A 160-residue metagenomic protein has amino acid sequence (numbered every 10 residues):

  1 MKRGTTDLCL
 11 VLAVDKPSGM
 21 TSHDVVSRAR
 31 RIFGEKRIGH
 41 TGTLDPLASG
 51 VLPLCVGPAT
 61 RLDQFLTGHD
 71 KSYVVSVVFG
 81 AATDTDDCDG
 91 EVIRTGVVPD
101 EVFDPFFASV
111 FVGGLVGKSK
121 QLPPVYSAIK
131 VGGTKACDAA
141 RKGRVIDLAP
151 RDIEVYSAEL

Functional and structural regions predicted by a protein language model:
M1-L160: Catalytic/RNA-binding core of pseudouridine synthases
